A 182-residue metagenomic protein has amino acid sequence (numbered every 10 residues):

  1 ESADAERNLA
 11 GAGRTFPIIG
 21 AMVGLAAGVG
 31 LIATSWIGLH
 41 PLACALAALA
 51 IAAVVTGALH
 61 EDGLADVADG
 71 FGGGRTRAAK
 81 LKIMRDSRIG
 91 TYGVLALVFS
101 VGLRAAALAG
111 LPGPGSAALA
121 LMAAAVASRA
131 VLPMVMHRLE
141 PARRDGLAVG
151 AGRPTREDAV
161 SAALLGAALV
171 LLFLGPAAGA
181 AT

Functional and structural regions predicted by a protein language model:
E1-G57, F71-R75, A79-L81, D86-T182: Hydrophobic alpha-helical transmembrane segments
A58-G63: Juxtamembrane transmembrane-helix boundary signature
